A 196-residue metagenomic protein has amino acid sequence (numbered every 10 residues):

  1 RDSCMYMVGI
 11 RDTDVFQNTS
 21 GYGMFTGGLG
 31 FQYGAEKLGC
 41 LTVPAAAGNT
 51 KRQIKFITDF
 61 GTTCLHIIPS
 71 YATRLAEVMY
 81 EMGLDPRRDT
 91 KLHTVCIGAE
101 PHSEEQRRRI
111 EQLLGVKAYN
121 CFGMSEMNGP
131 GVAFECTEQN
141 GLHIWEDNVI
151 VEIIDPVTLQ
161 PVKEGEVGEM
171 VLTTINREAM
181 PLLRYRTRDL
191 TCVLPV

Functional and structural regions predicted by a protein language model:
D2-G34, L38-T42: Conserved AMP-binding loop of ANL adenylate-forming enzymes
L38-V196: Active-site glycine/GP-rich loop and adjacent strand/helix microenvironment that borders small-molecule binding pockets
